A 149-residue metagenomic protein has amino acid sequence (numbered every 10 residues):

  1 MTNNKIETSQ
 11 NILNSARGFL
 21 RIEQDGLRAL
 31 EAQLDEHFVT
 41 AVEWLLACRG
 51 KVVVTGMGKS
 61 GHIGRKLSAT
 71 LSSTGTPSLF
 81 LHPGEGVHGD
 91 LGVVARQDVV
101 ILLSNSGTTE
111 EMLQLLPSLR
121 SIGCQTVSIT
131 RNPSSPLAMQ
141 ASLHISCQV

Functional and structural regions predicted by a protein language model:
M1, K5-G50: An N-terminal, well-structured beta->alpha segment
L46, G50-V149: Glycine-rich phosphate-binding loops that contact phosphosugars or nucleotide phosphates
